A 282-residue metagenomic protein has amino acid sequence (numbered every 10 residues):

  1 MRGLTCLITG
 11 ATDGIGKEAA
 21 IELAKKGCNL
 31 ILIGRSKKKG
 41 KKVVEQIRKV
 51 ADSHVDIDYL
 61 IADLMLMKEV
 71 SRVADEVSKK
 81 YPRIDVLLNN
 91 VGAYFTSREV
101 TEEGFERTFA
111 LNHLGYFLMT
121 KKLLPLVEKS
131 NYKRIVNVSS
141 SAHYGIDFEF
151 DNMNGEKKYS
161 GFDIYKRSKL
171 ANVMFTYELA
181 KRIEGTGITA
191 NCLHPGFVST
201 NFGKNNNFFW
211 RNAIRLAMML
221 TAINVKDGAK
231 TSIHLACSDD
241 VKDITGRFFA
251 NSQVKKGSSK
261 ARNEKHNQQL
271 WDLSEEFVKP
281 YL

Functional and structural regions predicted by a protein language model:
M1-N201, V278-L282: Rossmann-fold NAD(P)H-dependent dehydrogenase/reductase core
L23-G27, E156, R211-A213, Q253-G257: A short small-residue
K39, F209, H266, L270: Short acidic-hydrophobic sequence patches enriched in Asp/Glu that either
V70, S168, C192, R215-K256 (+2 more regions): C-terminal helical subdomain
R107, Y159-D163, N212, L216-M219 (+1 more regions): Short coil/turn segments at secondary-structure junctions
F148-M153, N205-F209, F249: Short, flexible, mixed-charge acidic loops at enzyme active sites
S199-L216: A glycine/serine/threonine-rich, flexible loop-to-helix segment that serves as the NAD(P) cofactor-binding "lid"
L273-F277: C-terminal boundary and immediately downstream tail of ABC-type ATPase nucleotide-binding domains
